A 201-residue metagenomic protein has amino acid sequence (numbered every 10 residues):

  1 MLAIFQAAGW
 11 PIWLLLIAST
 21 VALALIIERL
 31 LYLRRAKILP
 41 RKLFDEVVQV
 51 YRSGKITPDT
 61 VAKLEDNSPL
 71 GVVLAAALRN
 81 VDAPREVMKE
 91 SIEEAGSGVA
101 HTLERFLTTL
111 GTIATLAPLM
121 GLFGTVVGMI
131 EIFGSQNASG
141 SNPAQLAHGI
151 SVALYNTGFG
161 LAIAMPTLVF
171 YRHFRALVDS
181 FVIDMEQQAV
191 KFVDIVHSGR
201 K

Functional and structural regions predicted by a protein language model:
M1-F44: Hydrophobic membrane-targeting segments
A3, S135-H148: Membrane-interfacial hairpin junctions
A8-I12, V99-A117, G149-G160: Loop-to-transmembrane-helix entry motif
G9, L23, D59, L74 (+3 more regions): Residue-level signature of catalytic and energy-coupling elements of molecular machines, predominantly ATP/GTP-dependent
I12-L25, G111-P118, G124, I163-T167: Alpha-helical transmembrane segments of integral membrane proteins
L15-T20, L30-L31, V61, H101-R105 (+1 more regions): Short hydrophobic/aromatic-rich motifs at helix boundaries and adjacent loops
I38-F123, V127-S139, F170-K201: Predominantly long cytosolic amphipathic alpha-helical stalk/bundle segments
A144, H148-Y171, R175: Pore-lining and gate-forming transmembrane alpha-helices of multi-pass membrane transport proteins
